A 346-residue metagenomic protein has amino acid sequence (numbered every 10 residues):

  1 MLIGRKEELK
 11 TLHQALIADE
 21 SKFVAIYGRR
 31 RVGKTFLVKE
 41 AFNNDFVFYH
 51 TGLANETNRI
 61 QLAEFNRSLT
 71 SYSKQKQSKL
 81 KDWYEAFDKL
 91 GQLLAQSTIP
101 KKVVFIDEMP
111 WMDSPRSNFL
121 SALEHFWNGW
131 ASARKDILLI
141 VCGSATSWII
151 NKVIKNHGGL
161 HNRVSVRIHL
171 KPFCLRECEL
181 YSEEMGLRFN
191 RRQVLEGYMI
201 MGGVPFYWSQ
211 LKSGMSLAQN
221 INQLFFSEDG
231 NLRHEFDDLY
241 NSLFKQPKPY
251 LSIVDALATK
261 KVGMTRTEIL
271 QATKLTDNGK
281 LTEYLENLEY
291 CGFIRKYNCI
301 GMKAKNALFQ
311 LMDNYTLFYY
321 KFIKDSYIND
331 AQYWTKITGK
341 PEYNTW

Functional and structural regions predicted by a protein language model:
M1-L12: N-terminal pre-P-loop "Q-motif" helix
V24-Y27, R31, W111-P115, F119 (+1 more regions): Sensor-1/coupling segment of RecA-like P-loop NTPase cores
K34: Conserved lysine of the Walker
N44-Q77, G91-Q92, F318: Conserved NTP-binding/hydrolysis module of P-loop NTPases
F46-H50, I154-K171: A short helix-turn-beta junction within AAA+ P-loop NTPase domains corresponding to the substrate/partner-engaging
Q75-F105, W111-P115, A122, F126-L138: Mid-core helix/loop region of P-loop NTP-binding domains shared across ATPases and GTPases
S165-Q193: Conserved small helical "lid"/interfacial subdomain of P-loop NTPases
F206-Y207, L211-W346: Accessory nucleic acid-recognition modules appended to NTPase machines
